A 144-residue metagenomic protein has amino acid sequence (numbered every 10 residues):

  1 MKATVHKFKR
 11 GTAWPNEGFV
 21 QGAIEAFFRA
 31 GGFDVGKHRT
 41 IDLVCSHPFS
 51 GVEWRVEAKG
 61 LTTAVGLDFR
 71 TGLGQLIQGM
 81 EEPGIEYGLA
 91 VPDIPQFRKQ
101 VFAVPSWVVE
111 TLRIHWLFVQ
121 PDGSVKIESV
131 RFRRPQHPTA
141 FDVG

Functional and structural regions predicted by a protein language model:
M1-I41, P48-S50: Acidic-basic catalytic patches of nuclease active cores, encompassing PD-(D/E)XK and other metal-cofactor nuclease
I24-G32, L76, P105-V109: Hydrophobic, Leu/Ile/Phe/Ala-enriched alpha-helical segments that form helix-helix packing faces
L43-C45, G51-T63, G79: Conserved catalytic cores of phosphodiester-cleaving nucleases, focusing on short active-site segments
T63-L73, F97-V101: Active-site-adjacent loop/helix micro-motif of nuclease/hydrolase catalytic cores
L73-E81: Histidine-anchored nucleotide/phosphate-binding helix
M80-D122: Nucleic-acid nuclease catalytic cores
I114-R131, Q136: Helix-rich interaction surfaces within compact, conserved domain-sized segments that mediate assembly or partner
